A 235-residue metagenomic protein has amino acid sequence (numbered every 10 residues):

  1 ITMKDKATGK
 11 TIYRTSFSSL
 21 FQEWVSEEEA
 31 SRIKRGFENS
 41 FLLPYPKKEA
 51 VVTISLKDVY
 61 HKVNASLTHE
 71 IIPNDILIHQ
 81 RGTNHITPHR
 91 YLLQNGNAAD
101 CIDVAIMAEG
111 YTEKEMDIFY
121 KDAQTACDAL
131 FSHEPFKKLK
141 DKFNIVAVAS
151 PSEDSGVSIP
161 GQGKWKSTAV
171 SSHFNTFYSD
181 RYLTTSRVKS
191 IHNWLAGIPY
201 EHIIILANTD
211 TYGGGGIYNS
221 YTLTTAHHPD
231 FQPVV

Functional and structural regions predicted by a protein language model:
I1, K10-I12, T112-M116, G156-V157 (+1 more regions): Short, solvent-exposed loop/turn elements at domain surfaces
T2-L77: Beta-strand-enriched, solvent-exposed domains that form extended recognition/catalytic surfaces
E27-E28, P151-D180: Charged, often glycine-rich, active-site loop that binds/positions anionic groups
E38, E49-V51, C101, K142 (+1 more regions): Extracellular structured ligand-interaction cores
A65-L67, E115-I118, V157-P160, G215-Y218: Short, solvent-exposed loop/turn and secondary-structure capping segments
I76-D141, A147-I159, T176, K189-I198 (+1 more regions): Fold-level signature of zinc-dependent metallopeptidase catalytic domains
E115-F119, I217-V235: Short pre-active-site segment immediately N-terminal to the catalytic Zn-binding motif
G156-S158, K164, S186-Y200, I205-T224: Catalytic zinc-binding patch centered on the HExxH motif and its immediate surroundings that defines zinc-dependent
